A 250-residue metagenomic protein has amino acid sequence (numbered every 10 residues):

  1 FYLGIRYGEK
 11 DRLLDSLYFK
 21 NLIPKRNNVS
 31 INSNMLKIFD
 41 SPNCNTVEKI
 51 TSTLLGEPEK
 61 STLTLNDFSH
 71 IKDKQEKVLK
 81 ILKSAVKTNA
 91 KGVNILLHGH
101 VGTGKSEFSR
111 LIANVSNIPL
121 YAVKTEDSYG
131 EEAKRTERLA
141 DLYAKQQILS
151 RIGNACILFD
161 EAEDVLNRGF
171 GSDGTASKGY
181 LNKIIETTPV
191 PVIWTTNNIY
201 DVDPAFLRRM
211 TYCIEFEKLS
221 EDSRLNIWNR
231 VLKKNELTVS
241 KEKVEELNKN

Functional and structural regions predicted by a protein language model:
F1-Y2, D141: Accessible peptide chain termini
Y2-S61: Interdomain "pre-motor" coupling segment immediately N-terminal to P-loop NTPase/helicase cores
G4, S61-D67, K124, E161 (+1 more regions): Short, solvent-exposed coil/turn linker segments
G4, Y18, T64-N66, L97 (+2 more regions): Compositionally biased amphipathic helical and low-complexity segments enriched in hydrophobic
P58-K77: Dynamic helix-loop-helix/coil hinge segments at AAA+ ATPase domain boundaries and subdomain interfaces
K72-E245: Walker A/P-loop NTP-binding motif of AAA+ ATPase domains
K249-N250: The conserved phosphate-sensing helix
